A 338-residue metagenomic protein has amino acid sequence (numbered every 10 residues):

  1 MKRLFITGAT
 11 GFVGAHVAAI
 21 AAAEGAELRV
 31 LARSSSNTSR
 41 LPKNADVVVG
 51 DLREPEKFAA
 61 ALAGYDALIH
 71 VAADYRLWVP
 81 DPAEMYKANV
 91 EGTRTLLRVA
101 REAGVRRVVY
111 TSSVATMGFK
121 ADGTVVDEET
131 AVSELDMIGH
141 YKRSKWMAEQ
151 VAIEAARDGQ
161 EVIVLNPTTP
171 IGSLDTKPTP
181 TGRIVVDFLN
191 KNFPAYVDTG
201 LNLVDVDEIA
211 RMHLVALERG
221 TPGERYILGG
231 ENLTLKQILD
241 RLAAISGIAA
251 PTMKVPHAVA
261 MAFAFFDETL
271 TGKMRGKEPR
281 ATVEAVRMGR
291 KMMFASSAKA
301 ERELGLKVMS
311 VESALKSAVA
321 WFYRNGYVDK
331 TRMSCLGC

Functional and structural regions predicted by a protein language model:
L4-E24: N-terminal Rossmann NAD(P)H-binding glycine-rich loop of SDR-like oxidoreductase domains
S36-R40, A45-E91, V99: NAD(P)H-binding glycine-rich loop region in Rossmannoid oxidoreductase-like domains and their noncatalytic homologs
E91-H140: Conserved Rossmann-fold NAD(P)-dependent oxidoreductase catalytic core, especially the SDR/UDP-sugar
T95, M147, P180, V197-L217 (+1 more regions): Substrate-positioning beta->alpha
S112, Q150-S173: Conserved beta-loop-beta element that borders a ligand/cofactor-binding pocket
I138-H140, T168-K177, P194-D207: Glycine-rich "substrate-gating" loop/helix at the edge of Rossmann-like oxidoreductase active sites
M212-P279, S297, R302, V311-C338: Mid/C-terminal beta-alpha module of Rossmann-like enzyme folds, strongest in SDR-family dehydrogenases/epimerases
